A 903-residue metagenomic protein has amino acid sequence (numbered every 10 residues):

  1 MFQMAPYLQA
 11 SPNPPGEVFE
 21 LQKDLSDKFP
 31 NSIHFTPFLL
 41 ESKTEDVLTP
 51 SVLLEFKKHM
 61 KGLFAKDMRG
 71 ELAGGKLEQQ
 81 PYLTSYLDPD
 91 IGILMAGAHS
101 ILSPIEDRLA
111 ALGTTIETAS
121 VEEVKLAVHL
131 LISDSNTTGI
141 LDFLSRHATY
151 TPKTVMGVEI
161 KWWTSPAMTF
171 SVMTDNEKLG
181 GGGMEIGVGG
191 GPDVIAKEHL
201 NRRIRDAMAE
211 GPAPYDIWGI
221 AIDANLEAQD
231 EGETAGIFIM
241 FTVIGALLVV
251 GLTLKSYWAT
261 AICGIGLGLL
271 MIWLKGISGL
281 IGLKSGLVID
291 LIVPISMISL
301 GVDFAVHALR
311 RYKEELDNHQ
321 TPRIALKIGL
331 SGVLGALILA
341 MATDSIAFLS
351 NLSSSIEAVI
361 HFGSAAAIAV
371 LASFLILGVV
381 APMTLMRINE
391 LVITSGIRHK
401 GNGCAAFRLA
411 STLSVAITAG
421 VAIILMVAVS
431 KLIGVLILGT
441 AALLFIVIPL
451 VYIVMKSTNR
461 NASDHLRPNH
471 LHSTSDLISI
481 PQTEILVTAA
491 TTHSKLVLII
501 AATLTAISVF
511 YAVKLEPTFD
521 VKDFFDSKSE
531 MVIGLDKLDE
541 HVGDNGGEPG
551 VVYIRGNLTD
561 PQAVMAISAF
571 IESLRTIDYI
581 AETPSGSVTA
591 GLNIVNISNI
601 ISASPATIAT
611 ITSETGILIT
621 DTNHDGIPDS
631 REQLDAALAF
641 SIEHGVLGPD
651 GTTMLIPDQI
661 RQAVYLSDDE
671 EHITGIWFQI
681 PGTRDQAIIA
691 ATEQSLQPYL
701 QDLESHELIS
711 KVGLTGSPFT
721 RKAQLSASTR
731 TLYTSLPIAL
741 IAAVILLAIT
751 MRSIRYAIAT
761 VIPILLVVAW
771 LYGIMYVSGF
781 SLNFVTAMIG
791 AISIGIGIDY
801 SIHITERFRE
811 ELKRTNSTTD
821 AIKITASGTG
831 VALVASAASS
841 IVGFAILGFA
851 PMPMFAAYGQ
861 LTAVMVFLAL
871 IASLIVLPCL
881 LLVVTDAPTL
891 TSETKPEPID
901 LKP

Functional and structural regions predicted by a protein language model:
M1, V249, I338-V392, T418-A442 (+4 more regions): Hydrophobic, glycine/alanine-rich multi-pass transmembrane helices and their short helix-loop junctions in large
M1-W258, V392-Y733, P737, D886-P903: Feature of extramembrane
G182, N225, Q229-K284, S353-E357 (+4 more regions): Interfacial segments of transmembrane alpha-helices in multi-pass membrane proteins
E227-I237, F304, L316-S354, N402-G420 (+6 more regions): Pore- and gate-forming transmembrane helices of large, multi-pass membrane proteins
Q229-D230, Y257-I262, L291-I295, L330-G335 (+4 more regions): Short alpha-helical transmembrane interface motifs in multi-pass membrane proteins
L254, L270, L274, S278 (+13 more regions): Alpha-helical transmembrane segments of polytopic integral membrane proteins, especially the permease/helical cores
S278-S457: Hydrophobic alpha-helical segments
H672-T674, Q679-P896, D900-P903: C-terminal transmembrane helical bundles of large multi-pass transporters and their helix-start/helix-kink determinants
